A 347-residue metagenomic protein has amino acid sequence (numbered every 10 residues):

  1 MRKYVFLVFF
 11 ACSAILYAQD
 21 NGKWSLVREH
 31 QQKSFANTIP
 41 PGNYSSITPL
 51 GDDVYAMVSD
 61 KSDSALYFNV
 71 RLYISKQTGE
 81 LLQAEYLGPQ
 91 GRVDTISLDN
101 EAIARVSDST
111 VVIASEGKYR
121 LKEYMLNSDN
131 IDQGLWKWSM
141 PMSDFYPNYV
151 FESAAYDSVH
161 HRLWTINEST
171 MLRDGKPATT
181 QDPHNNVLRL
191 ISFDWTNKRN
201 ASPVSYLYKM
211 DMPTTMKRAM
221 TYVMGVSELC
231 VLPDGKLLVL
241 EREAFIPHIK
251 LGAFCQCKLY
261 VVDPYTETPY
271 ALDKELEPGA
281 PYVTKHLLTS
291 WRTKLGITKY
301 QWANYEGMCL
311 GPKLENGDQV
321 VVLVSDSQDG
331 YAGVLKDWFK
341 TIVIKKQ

Functional and structural regions predicted by a protein language model:
M1-K23: Bacterial Sec-dependent N-terminal signal peptides
Q19-Q347: Sequence/structural signature of beta-propeller domains
